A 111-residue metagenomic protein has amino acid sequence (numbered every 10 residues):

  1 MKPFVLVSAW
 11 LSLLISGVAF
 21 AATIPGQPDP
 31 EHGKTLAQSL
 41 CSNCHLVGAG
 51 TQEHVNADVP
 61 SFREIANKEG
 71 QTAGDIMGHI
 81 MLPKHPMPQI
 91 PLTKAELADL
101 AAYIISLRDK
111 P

Functional and structural regions predicted by a protein language model:
M1-F4: Positively charged n-region of N-terminal signal peptides that target proteins for export
S8-V18: Bacterial N-terminal signal peptides
A19-L36: Electrostatic cytochrome c docking/interface patches
G33, Q38-G48, L100: The canonical Cys-X-X-Cys-His
G50-T51, Q71: Short, non-ligating residues that shape and space the ligands of small metal-coordination modules and catalytic
A57-S106: Extracytoplasmic electron-transfer domains, predominantly the class I c-type cytochrome c fold
K110-P111: Short, solvent-exposed mixed-charge patches
